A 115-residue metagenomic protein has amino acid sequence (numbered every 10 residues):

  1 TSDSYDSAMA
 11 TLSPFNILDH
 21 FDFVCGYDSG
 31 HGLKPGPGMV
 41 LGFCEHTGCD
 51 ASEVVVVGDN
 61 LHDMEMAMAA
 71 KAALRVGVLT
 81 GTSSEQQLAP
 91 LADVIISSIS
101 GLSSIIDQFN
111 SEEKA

Functional and structural regions predicted by a protein language model:
T1: Conserved phosphate-coupling serine/threonine residues in phosphotransfer and NTP-handling enzymes
Y5, M9-A115: Asp-based, Mg2+/Mn2+-dependent phosphohydrolase catalytic module
